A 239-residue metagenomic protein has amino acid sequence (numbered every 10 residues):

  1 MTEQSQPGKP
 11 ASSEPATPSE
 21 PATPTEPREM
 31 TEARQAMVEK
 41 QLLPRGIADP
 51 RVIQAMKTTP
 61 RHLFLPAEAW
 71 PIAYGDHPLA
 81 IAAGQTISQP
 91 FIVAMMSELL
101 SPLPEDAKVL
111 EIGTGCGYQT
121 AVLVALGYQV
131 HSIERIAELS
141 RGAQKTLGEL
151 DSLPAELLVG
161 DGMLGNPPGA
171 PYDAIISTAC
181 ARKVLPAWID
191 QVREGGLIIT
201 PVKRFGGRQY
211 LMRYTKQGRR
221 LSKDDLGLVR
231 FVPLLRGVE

Functional and structural regions predicted by a protein language model:
T2-K9, P21-L110, A121-V122, L126 (+3 more regions): Class I SAM-dependent transferase core
E14-P15, E20: Polar/charged low-complexity regions in secreted precursors and cytosolic/nuclear IDRs
L99-S222: Conserved nucleotide-cofactor-binding alpha/beta core module
